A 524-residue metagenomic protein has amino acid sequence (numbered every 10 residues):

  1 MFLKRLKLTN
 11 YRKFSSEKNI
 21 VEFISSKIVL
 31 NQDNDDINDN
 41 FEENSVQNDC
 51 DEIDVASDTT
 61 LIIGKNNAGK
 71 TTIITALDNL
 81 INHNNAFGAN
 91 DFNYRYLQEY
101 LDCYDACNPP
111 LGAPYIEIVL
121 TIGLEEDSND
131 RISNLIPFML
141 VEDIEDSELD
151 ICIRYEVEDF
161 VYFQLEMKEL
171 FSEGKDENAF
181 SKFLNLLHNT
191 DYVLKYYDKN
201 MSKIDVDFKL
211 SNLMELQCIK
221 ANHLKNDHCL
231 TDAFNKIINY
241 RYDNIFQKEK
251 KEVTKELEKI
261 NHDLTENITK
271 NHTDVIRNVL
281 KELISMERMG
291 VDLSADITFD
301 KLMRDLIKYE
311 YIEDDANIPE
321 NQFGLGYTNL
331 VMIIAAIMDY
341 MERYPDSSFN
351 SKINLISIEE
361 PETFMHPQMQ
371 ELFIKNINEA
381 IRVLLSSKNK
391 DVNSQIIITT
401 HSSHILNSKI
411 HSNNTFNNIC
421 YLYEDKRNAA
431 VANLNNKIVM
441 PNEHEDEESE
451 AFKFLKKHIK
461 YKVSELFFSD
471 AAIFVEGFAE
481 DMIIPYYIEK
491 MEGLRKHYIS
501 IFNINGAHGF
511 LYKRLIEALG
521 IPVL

Functional and structural regions predicted by a protein language model:
M1-N82, Y311-K457, Y461-K462: Switch/communication elements of ASCE P-loop NTPase nucleotide-binding domains
K4-R5, T59, Y197-N200, Q217 (+5 more regions): Bergerat-fold GHKL/Histidine-kinase-like ATPase
R12, G123-S128, V157-V161, H223-N226 (+5 more regions): Conserved nucleotide-binding/hydrolysis micro-motifs of P-loop NTPases
E42-E43, V55-I122: Membrane-embedded alpha-helical bundles of multi-pass transporters/translocases, especially carrier/permease families
D91-A113, E126-T254, E443-E450: Glycine-rich phosphate-binding loops of NTPases
P114-I118, D146-I151, N212-L216, K352 (+3 more regions): Short glycine-/polar-rich loops that comprise or flank the Walker A/P-loop and associated switch/sensor motifs
A221-I358, V383-K388: Extended helical coiled-coil dimerization/tether regions that scaffold and oligomerize large DNA-maintenance assemblies
S464, F468-L524: Conserved helicase/translocase motor-coupling segment
